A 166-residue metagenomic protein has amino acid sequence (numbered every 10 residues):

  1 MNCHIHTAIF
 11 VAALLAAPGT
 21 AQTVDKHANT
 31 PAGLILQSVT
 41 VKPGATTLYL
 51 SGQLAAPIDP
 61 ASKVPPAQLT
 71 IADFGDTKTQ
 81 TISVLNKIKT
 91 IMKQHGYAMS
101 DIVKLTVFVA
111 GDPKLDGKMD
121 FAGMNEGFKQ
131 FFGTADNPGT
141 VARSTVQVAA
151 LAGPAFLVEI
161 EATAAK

Functional and structural regions predicted by a protein language model:
H4-N86, T90-V103, D112-K166: N-terminal presequence-like segments and the immediate start of the first folded domain
